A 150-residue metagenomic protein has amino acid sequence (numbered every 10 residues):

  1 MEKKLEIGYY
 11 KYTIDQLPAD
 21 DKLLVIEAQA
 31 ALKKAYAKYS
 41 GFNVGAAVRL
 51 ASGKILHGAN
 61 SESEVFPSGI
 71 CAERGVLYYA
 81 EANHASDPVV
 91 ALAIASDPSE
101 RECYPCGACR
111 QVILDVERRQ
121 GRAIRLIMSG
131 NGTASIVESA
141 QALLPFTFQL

Functional and structural regions predicted by a protein language model:
M1-K34, S86-L150: C-terminal binding/interaction regions
Y36-K38: Short Gly/Pro-enriched turn/cap motifs at secondary-structure boundaries
G41-L50: Short beta-strand scaffold segments in enzyme catalytic cores
L50-K54, G130-G132: Short acidic-glycine loop/turn motifs at beta-strand connectors
S52-S63, P88-L92: Glycine/charged-rich beta-loop-alpha catalytic/anionic-binding loops adjacent to active sites
N60-R74: Compact, glycine-rich, soluble single-domain proteins
C71, G75, A108-Q111: Short amphipathic alpha-helical face segments that pack within enzyme cores and frequently flank/anchor catalytic
A72-A93: Short, solvent-exposed cationic patches
